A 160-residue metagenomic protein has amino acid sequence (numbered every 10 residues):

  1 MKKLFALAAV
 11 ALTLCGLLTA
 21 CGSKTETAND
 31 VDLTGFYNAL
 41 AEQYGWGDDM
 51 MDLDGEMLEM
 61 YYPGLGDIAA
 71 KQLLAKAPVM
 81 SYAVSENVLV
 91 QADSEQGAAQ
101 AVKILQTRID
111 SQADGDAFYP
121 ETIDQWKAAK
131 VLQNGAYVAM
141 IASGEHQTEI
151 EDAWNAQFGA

Functional and structural regions predicted by a protein language model:
M1-A8: Bacterial N-terminal signal peptides that target proteins for export
G16-A20: C-terminal motif of bacterial Sec signal peptides marking the signal peptidase cleavage site
G22-T25: Bacterial signal peptide processing site
A28-D49: Post-signal peptide N-terminal segment of mature Sec-exported envelope proteins
T34-Y37, N87, A98-Q106, Q147 (+2 more regions): Extracytoplasmic/secreted envelope proteins and their assembly/folding machinery, especially bacterial periplasmic
M50-V84, Q96, W126: Short, compositionally biased low-complexity segments enriched in polar/charged residues
M80, L89, E121-A160: A short, solvent-exposed beta-edge/loop patch
E95-N134: Short Gly/Thr-rich strand-loop-strand
